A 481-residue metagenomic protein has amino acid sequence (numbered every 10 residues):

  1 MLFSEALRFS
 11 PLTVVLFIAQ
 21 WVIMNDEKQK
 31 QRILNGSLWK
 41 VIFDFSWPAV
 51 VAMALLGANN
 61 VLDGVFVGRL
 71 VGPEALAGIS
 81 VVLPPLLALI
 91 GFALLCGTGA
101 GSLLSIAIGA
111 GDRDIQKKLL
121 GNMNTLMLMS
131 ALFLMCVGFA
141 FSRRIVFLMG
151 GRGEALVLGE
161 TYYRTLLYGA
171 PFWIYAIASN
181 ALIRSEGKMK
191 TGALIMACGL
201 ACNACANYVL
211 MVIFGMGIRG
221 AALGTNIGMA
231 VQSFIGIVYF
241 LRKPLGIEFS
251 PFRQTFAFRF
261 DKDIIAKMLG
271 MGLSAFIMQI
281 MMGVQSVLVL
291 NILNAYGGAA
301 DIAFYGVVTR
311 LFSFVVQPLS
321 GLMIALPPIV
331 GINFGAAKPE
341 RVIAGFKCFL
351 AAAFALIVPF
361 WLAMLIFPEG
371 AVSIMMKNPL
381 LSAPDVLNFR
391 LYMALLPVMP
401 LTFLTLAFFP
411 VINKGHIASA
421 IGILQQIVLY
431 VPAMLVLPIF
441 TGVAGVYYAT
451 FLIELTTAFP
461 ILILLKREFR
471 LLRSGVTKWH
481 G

Functional and structural regions predicted by a protein language model:
F3-S46, L104-P171, I213-G272, V330-L395 (+1 more regions): Short alpha-helical transmembrane segments in multi-pass integral membrane proteins
I33-L70, P84-G99, L103, L128-M135 (+4 more regions): N-terminal transmembrane alpha-helices
D44-D63, T165, A176, G199 (+4 more regions): Transmembrane helical elements of multi-pass membrane transporters/channels
V51, L55, N59, L89 (+14 more regions): Residue-level hotspots within pore-lining transmembrane alpha-helices of multi-pass secondary transporters
A58-L76, V146-G153, V209-M216, F276 (+5 more regions): Helix-terminus/linker motif at the lipid-water interface of multi-pass membrane proteins
V67-L87, E154-T161, I218-R219, D263-M271 (+5 more regions): Interfacial/gating helices of multi-pass transporter permease domains
L76-C136, W173-G192, F304-L362, I366 (+2 more regions): Small-residue-rich hydrophobic transmembrane alpha-helices
G97, T165-R184, G192-N203, A221-I237 (+5 more regions): Short runs within selected transmembrane alpha-helices of multi-pass transporters and secretion channels
